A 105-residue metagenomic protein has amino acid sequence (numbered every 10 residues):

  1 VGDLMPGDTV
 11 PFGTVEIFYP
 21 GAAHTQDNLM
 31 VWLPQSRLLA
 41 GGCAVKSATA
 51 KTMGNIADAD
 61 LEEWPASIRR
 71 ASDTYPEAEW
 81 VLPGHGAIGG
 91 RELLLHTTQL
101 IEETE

Functional and structural regions predicted by a protein language model:
V1-P20, R69: Metallo-beta-lactamase
P20-A23, D27-E92: Metallo-beta-lactamase
R91-E105: Short, electropositive alpha-helical surface patch
